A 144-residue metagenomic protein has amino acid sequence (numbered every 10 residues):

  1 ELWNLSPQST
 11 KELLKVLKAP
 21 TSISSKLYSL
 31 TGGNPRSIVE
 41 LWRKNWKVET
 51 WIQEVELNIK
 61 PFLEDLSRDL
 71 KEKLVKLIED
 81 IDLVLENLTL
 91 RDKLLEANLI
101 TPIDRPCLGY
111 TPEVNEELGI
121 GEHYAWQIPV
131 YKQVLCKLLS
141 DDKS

Functional and structural regions predicted by a protein language model:
E1-L17: Alpha-helical sensor/transducer elements of the RecA-like P-loop NTPase core
L2, L30, L83: Residue-level marker of regulatory loop/turn positions in helix-turn-helix DNA-binding domains and in histidine
P7, L17-E72, L88-L99, D104-R105: Amphipathic alpha-helical "lid/sensor" segments that cap RecA-like P-loop NTPase cores
I59-S144: C-terminal leucine-rich, beta-strand-based interaction scaffolds used for sensing/assembly
